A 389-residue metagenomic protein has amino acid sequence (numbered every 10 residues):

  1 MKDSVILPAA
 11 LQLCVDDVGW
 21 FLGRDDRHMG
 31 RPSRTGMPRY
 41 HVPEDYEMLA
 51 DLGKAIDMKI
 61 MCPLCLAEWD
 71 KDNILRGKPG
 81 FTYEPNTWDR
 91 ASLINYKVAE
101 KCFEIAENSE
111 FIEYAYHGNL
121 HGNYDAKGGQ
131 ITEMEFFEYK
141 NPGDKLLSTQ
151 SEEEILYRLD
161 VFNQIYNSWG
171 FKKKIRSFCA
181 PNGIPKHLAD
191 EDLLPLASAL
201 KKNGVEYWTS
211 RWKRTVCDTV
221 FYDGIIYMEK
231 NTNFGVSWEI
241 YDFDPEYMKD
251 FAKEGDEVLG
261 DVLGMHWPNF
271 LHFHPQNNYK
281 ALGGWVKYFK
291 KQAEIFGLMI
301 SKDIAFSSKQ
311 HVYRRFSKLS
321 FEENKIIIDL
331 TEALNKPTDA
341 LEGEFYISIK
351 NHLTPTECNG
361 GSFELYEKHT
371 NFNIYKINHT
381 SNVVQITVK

Functional and structural regions predicted by a protein language model:
M1-E113, H121, N163, A180: Active-site beta->alpha N-cap acidic-glycine motif
S4, V15-V18, G53, S168-W169 (+3 more regions): Catalytic grooves of carbohydrate-active enzymes
R24, H28-V42, G80-N95, P142-I155 (+4 more regions): The substrate-binding groove and active-site-proximal loops of carbohydrate-active enzymes, especially glycoside
F81-E107, F111-I112, M134-E152, L196-R214: Acidic, His- and aromatic-enriched active-site or binding-groove loops in soluble protein domains that engage sugars
G122-G170, V220-G255: Alpha-helical scaffold elements lining the catalytic groove of polysaccharide deacetylases
K145-M228, Q276, A281: Catalytic domains of cell-wall/extracellular-matrix polysaccharide-remodeling enzymes, centered on de-N-acetylation
E332-T354: Surface-exposed beta-strand/loop patches in extracellular or lumenal glycoproteins
K368-K389: C-terminal beta-strand-rich structural cap/linker in extracellular carbohydrate-active enzymes
